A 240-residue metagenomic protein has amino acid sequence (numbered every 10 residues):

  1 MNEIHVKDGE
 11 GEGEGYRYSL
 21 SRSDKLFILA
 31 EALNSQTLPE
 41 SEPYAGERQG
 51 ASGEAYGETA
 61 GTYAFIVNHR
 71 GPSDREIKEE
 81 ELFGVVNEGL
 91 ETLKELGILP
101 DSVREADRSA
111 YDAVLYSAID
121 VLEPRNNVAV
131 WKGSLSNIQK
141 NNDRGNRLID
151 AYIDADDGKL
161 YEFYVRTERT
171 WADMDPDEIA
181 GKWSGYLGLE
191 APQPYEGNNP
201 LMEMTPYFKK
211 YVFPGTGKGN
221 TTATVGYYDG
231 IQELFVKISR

Functional and structural regions predicted by a protein language model:
M1-R240: Long, terminal "pre-/pro-" and other extracytoplasmic accessory regions that lie outside the mature folded/catalytic
